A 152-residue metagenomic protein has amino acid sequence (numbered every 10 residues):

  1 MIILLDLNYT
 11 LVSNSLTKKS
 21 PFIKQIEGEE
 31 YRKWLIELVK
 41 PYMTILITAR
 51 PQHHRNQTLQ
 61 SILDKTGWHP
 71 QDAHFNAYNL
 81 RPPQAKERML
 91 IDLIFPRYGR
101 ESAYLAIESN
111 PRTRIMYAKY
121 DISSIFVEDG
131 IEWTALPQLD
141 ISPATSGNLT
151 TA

Functional and structural regions predicted by a protein language model:
M1-Q84: Alpha-helical substrate-recognition element adjacent to the catalytic core
H53-A152: C-terminal cap/substrate-recognition subdomain and adjoining C-terminal extension of metal-dependent phosphatase-like
